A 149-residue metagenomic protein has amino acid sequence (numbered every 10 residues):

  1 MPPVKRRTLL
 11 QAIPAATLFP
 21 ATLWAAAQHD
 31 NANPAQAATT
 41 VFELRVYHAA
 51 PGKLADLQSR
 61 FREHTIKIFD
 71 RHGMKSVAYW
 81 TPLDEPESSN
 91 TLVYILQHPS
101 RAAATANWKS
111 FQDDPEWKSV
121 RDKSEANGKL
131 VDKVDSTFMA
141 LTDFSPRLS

Functional and structural regions predicted by a protein language model:
M1-T17: N-terminal secretory signal peptides and thylakoid transit peptides that target proteins across membranes
P20-W24: C-terminal segment of classical bacterial N-terminal signal peptides
A25-Q36, I66-V93, P99: Short, glycine- and small/hydrophobic-rich beta-strand elements in well-ordered beta-sheets
F42-H48, W80-D114, T137: Short, well-ordered beta-strand segments in beta-rich or mixed alpha/beta enzyme and ligand-binding folds
A50-P51, D56, D70-R71, Q97: Long compositionally biased, domain-poor regions of proteins
A55, S59, E63, K67 (+2 more regions): Solvent-exposed, polar/charged alpha-helical surfaces in well-ordered, non-transmembrane soluble domains, broadly
S59, V77, T81, S119-G128 (+1 more regions): ER-lumen resident redox/N-glycosylation machinery signature
T142-S149: Acidic/histidine-enriched, glycine/proline-rich intrinsically disordered or flexible terminal extensions
